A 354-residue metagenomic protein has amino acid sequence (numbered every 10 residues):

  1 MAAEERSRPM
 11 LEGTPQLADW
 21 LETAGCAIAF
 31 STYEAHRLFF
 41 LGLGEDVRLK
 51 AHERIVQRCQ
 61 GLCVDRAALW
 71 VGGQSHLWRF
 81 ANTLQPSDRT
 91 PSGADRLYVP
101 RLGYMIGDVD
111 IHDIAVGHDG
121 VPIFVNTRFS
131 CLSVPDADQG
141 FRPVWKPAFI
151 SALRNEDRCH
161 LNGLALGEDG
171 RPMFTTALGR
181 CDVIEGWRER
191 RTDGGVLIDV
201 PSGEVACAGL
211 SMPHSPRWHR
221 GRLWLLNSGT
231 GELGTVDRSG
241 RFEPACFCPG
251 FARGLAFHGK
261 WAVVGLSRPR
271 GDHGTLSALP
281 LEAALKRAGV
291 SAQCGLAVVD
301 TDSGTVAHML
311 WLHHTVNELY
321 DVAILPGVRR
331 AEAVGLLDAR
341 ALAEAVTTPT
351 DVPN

Functional and structural regions predicted by a protein language model:
M1-N354: Sequence-structural signature of mature extracellular/luminal beta-sheet repeat domains, prominently beta-propellers
